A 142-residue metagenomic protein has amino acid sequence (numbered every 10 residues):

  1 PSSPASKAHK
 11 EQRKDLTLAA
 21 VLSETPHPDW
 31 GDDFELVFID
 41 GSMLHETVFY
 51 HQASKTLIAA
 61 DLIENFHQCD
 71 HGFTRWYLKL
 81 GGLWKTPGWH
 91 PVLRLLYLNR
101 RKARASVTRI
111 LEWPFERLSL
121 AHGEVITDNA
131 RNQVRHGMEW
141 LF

Functional and structural regions predicted by a protein language model:
P1-D32, E139: Active-site HxH/HxHxD metal-binding segment of metal-dependent hydrolases
A20-L57: Internal catalytic-core helix/loop-beta-alpha segment that presents or stabilizes conserved functional determinants
S42-L141: Metallo-beta-lactamase
